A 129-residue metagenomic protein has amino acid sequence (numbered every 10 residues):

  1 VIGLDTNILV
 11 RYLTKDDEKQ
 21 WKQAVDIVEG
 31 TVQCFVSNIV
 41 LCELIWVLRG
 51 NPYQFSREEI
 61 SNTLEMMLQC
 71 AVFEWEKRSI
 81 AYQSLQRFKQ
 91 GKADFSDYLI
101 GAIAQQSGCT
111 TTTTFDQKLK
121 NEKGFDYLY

Functional and structural regions predicted by a protein language model:
V1, G101-Y129: Acidic, PIN/NYN-like endoribonuclease modules and their adjacent C-terminal/linker elements
V1-V36, P52-E58: Short, well-structured N-terminal submotif of metal-dependent ribonuclease cores
D5, F35-S37, A93-D94, D116-Q117 (+1 more regions): Histidine- and aromatic-rich ligand-binding microenvironments
L9, L41, L119-K120: A generic structural signal for short hydrophobic patches within well-formed alpha-helices
N38-W46: Short, conserved active-site loops that position catalytic residues or coordinate cofactors/metal ions across diverse
L41, Q54-L64, L68: Glycine/small-residue-rich phosphate/adenosyl-binding loop
V72-T112: Active-site neighborhoods of divalent-metal-dependent phosphate/nucleic-acid chemistry enzymes
